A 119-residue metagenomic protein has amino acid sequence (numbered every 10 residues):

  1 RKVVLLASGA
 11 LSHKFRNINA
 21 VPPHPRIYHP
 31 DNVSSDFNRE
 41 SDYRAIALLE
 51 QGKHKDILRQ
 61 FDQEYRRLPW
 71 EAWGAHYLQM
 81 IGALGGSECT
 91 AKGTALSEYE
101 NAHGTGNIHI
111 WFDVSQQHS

Functional and structural regions predicted by a protein language model:
R1-L11, M80: Beta-strand elements within well-structured catalytic alpha/beta cores of enzymes that handle phosphate/sulfate esters
G9-K14, A20: Short, internal active-site loops enriched in acidic
N17-S119: Flexible, D/E/H-enriched segments
